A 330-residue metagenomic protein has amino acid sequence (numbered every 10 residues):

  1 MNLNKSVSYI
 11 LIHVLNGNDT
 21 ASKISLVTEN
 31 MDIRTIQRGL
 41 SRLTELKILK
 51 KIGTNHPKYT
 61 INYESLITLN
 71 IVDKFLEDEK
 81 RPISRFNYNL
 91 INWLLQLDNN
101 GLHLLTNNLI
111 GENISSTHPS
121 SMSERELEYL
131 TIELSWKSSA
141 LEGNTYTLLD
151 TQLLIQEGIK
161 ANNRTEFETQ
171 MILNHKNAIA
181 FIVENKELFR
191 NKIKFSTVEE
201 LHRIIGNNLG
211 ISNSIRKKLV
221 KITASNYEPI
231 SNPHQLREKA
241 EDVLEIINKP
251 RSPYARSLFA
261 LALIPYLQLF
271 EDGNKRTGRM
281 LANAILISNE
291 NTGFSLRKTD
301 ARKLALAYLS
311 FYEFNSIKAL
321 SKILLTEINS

Functional and structural regions predicted by a protein language model:
M1-S330: FIC/Doc superfamily catalytic core
